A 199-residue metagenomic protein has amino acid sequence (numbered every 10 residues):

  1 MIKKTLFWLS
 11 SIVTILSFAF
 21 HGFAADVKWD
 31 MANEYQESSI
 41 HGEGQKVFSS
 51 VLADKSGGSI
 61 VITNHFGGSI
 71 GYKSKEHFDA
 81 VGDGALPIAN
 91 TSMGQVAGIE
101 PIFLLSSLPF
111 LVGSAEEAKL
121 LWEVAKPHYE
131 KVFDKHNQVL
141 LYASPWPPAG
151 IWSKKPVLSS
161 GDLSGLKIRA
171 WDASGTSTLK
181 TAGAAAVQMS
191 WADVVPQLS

Functional and structural regions predicted by a protein language model:
M1-L9: Bacterial N-terminal signal peptides that target proteins for export
F18-A24: Sec/Tat signal peptide C-region and signal peptidase I cleavage site
A25-W29: Cleaved targeting-peptide boundary
D30-V47, G67-Y72: Extracytoplasmic "Venus flytrap"
S38-T63, V124, H128, S177-T178: Short, polar/charged alpha-helical segment
S49-S50, D79-G82, P87-I88, S92-A185 (+1 more regions): Contiguous mixed-secondary-structure segments that line small-molecule binding/active-site clefts of soluble domains
I62-F66, Q188: A structural preference for short, hydrophobic beta-strand core positions in alpha/beta folds
